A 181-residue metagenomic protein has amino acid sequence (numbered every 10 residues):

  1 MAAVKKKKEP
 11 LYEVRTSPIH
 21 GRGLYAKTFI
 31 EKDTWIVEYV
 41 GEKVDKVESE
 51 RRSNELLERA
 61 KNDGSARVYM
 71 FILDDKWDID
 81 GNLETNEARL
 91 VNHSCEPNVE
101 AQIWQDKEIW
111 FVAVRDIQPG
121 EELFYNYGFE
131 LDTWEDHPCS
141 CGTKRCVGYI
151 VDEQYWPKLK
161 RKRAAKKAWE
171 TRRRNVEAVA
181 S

Functional and structural regions predicted by a protein language model:
A2, S94-S181: C-terminal SET catalytic tail plus cysteine-rich post-SET Zn-binding segment of SAM-dependent SET-domain
V4-A101: Catalytic cores of histone-lysine modification enzymes
